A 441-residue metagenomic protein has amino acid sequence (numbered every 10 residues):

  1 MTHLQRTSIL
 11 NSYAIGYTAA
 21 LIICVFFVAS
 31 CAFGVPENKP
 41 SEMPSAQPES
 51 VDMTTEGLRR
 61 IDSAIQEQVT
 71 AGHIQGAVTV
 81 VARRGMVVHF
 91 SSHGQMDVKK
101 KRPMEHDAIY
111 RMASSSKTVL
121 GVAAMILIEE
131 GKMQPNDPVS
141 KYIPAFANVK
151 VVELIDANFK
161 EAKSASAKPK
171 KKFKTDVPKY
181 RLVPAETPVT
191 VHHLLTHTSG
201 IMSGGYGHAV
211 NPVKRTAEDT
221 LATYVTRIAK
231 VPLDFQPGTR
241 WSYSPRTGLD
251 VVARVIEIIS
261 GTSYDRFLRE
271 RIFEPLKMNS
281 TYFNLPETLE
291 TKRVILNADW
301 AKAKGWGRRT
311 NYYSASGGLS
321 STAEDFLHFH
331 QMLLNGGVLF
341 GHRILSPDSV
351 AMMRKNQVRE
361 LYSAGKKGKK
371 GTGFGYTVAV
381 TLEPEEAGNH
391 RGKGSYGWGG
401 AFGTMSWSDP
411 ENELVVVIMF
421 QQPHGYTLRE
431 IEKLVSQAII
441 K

Functional and structural regions predicted by a protein language model:
M1-I15: N-terminal secretory signal peptides that target proteins for export/translocation
Y17-S30: Bacterial N-terminal signal peptides
A29-P40: Bacterial Sec-dependent signal peptides at the C-terminal "C-region" and cleavage site
S41-E42, P138, P144-K393: Short, surface-exposed loop or secondary-structure junction motifs that flank catalytic or metal-binding residues
A46-M112, K132-Q134, N148-A157, K304 (+1 more regions): Short, conserved catalytic-motif segment at the N-terminal edge
T54, K117, T322: Short, conserved phosphate/pyrophosphate- and ester-handling motifs at nucleotide-, phospho-/glycolipid
R59-Q66, T79, G85-V87, Y110-V139 (+4 more regions): Active-site SXXK
S406-D409, E413-Q422: Short, well-ordered beta-strand elements
